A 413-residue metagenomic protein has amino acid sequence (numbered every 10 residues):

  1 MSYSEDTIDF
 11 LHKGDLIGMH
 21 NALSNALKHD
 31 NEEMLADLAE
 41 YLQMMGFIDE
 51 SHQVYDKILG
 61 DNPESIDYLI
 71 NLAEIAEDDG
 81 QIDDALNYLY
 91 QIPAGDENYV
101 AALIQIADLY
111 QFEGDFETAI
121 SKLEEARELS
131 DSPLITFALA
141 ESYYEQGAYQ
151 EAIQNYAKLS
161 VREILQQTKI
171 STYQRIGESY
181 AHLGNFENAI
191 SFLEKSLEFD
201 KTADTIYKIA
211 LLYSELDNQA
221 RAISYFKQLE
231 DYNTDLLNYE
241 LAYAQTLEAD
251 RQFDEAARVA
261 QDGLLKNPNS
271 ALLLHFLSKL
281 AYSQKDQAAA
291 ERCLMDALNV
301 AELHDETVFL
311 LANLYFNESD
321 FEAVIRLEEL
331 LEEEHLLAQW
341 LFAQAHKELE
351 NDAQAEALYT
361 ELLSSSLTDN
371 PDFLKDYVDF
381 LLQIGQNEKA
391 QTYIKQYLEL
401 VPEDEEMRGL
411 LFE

Functional and structural regions predicted by a protein language model:
M1, E33-M34, D67, V100-A101 (+9 more regions): Start-of-helix register in tetratricopeptide repeats
H12, M44-M45, D78-D79, F112-E113 (+11 more regions): Register position in tetratricopeptide repeats
N25-A26, K57-I58, Q91-I92, E125-A126 (+8 more regions): Canonical positions in the second alpha-helix
H29, P63, E97, S130-D131 (+8 more regions): Short coil turns that delineate tetratricopeptide repeat
D37, N71, Q105, A138 (+8 more regions): Canonical tetratricopeptide repeat
